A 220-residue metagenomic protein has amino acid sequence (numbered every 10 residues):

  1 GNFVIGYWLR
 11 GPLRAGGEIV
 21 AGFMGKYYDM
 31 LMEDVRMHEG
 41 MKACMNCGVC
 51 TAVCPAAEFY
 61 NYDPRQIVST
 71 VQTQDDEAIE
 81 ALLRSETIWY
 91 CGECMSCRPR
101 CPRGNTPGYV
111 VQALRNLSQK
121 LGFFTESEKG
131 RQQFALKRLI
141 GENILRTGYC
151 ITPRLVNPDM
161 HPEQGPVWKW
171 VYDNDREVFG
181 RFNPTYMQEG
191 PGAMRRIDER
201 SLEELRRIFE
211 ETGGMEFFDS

Functional and structural regions predicted by a protein language model:
I5, R138-G141, F209: Short, Φ-rich (hydrophobic/aromatic) sequence segments
A21-V35, F59-Y90, C94, G104-W170: Ferredoxin-type iron-sulfur electron-transfer modules in oxidoreductases and energy-metabolism complexes
G40-F59, I88-N105: Local cysteine-cluster metal-coordination motifs and their immediate loop/turn environment, predominantly Fe-S cluster
V167-S220: C-terminal, charged low-complexity interaction regions
